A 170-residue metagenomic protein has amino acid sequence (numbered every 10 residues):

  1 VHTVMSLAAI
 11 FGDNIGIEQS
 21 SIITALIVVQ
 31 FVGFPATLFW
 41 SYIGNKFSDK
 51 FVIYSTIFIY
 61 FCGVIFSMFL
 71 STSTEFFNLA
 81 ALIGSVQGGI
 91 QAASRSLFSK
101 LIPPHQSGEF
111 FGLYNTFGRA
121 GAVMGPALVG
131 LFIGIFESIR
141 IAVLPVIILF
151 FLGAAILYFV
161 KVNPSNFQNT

Functional and structural regions predicted by a protein language model:
S6-I22: Short amphipathic helix-loop junctions that connect adjacent transmembrane helices in Major Facilitator Superfamily/SLC
Q19-S20, P104-Y114: Loop-to-transmembrane helix entry/capping segments in MFS-fold secondary transporters and related SLC/MFSD carriers
P35-D49, I133: Helix-to-loop junctions at the C-terminal end of transmembrane segments in multipass secondary transporters
F51-F66: Structural signature of the two symmetry-related core transmembrane helices
M68-L79: Helix-loop junctions at membrane interfaces in 12-TM secondary transporters
G89-P103: Intracellular juxtamembrane helix-capping segments at the cytosolic ends of symmetry-related transmembrane helices
L131-F150: A membrane-interface helix-boundary motif in multi-pass transporters
L144-T170: Multi-pass alpha-helical transporter architecture, strongest for 12-TM Major Facilitator/SLC carriers used
